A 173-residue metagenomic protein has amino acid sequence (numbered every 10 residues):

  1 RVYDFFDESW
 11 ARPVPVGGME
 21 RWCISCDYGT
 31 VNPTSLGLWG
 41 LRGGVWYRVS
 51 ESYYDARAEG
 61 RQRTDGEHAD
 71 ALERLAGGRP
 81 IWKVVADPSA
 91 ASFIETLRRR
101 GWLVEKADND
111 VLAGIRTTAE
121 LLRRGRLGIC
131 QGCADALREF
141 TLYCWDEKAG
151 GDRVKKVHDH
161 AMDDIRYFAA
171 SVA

Functional and structural regions predicted by a protein language model:
R1-Y28: ATPase catalytic-site recognition across NTP-hydrolyzing enzymes
G18-S50: Acidic catalytic cores of enzymes that act on phosphate-bearing nucleotides/polynucleotides
S25, L137, V157-A161: Alpha-helical architecture
V31, S92, D159: Short, well-structured alpha-helical interface segments that form or flank functional binding sites
G37-K156: Mg2+-dependent endonuclease catalytic cores in nucleic-acid-processing enzymes, primarily RNase H-like
K155-A173: Acidic, Mg2+-coordinating catalytic module of metal-dependent nucleases/exonucleases that use a two-metal-ion mechanism
